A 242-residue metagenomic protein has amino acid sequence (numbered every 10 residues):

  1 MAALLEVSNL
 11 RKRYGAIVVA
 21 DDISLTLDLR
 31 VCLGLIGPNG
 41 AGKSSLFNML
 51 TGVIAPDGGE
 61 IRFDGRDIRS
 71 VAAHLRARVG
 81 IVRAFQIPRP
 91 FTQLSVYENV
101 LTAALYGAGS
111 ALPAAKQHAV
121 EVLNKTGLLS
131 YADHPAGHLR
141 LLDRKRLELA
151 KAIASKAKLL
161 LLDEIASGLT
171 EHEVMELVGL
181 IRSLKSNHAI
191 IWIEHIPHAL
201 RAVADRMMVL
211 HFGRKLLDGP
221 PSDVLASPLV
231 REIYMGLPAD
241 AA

Functional and structural regions predicted by a protein language model:
A2-A242: Glycine-rich phosphate-binding loops of nucleotide-dependent enzymes
